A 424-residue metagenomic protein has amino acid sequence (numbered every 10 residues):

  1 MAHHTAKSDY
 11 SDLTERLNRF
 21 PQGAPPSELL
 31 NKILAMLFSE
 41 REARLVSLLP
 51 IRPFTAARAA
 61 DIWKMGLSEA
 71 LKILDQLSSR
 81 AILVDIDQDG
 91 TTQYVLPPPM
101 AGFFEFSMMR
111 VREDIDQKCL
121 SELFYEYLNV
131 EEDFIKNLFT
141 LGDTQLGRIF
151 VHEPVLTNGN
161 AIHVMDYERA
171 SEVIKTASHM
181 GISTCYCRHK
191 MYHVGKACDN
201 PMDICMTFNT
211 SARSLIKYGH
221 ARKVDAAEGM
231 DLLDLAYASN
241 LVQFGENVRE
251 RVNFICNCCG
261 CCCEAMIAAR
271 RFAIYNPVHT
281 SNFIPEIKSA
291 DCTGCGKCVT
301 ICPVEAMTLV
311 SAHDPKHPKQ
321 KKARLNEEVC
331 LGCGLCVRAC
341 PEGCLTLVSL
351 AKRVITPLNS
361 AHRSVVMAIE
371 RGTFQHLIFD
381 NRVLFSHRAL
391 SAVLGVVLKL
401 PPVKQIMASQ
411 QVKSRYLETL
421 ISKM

Functional and structural regions predicted by a protein language model:
I51-W63: Short acidic, hydrophobic short linear motifs in intrinsically disordered regions
W63-S79: Short amphipathic alpha-helical interaction segments
S78-D89, M307-T308, L345-T346: A short, conserved structural fragment
A81, N240, G296, E305 (+2 more regions): Glycine-centered, phosphate/nucleic-acid-interacting loop/turn motifs that mediate DNA/RNA or nucleotide
T91-E131: Short, amphipathic alpha-helical interaction segments positioned at domain boundaries
Y94-L96, F244-F254, F272-I301, E305-G332 (+1 more regions): Ferredoxin-like iron-sulfur electron-transfer modules
V130-I284, K316: Catalytic cores of enzyme domains
P318-M424: Flanking helices and flexible, charged tails adjoining ferredoxin-like Fe-S electron-transfer domains in multi-subunit
